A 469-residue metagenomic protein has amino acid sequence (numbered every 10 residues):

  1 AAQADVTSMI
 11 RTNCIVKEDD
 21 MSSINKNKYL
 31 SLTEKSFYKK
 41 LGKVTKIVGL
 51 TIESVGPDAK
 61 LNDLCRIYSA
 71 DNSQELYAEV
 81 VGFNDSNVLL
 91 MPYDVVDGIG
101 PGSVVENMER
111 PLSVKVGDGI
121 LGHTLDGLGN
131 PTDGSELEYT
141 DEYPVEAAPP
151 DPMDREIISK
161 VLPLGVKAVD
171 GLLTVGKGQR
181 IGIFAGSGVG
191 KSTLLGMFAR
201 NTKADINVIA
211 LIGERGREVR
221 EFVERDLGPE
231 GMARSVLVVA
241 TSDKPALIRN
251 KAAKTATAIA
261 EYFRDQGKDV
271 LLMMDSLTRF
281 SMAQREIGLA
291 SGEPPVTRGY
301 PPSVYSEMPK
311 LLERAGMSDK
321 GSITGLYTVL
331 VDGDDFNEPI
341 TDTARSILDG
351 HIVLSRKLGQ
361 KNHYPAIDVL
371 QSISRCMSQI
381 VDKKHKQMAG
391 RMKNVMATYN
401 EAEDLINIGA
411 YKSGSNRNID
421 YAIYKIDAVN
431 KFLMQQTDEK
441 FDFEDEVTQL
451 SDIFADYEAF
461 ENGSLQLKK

Functional and structural regions predicted by a protein language model:
S8-R11: Low-acidity, Ser/Thr- and Arg-rich intrinsically disordered low-complexity segments
E18-H123, G127-T132: N-terminal accessory targeting/assembly segments
I24-Y29, M108, L164-V169, A256 (+2 more regions): Phosphate-interacting basic helix/loop segments used at nucleotide- and nucleic-acid interfaces
L32, Q74-Y77, L112-V116, P131-L137 (+4 more regions): Active-site phosphate-binding and catalytic loops of NTP-dependent enzymes
K46-V48, G56, S69, G82 (+11 more regions): Flexible glycine-/small-residue-rich
V96-L194, A199: Short, glycine/charged-enriched hinge/interface segments at domain edges or termini
G171-L172, G178-K469: P-loop NTPase catalytic core
